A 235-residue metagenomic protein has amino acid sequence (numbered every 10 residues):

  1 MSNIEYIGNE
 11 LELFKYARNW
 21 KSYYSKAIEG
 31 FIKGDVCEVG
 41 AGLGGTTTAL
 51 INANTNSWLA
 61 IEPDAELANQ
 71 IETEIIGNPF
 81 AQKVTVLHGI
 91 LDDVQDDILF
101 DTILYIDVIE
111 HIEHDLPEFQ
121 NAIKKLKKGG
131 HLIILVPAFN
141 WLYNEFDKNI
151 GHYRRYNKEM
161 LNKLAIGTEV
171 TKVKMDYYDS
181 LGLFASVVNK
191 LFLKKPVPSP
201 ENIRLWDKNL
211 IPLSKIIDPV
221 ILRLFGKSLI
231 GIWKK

Functional and structural regions predicted by a protein language model:
M1-I106, L116-F119, S199-R204, P212-I216 (+1 more regions): Conserved N-terminal segment of class I S-adenosyl-L-methionine
K33, I51, E113, K127 (+1 more regions): Short conserved AdoMet
D107-H111: A short His-aromatic
L116-H131: A short glycine-rich, Lys/Arg-flanked "PGG" loop and its adjoining helix->strand segment in the class I
L132-R154, K158-I166: Short, glycine-/aromatic-enriched active-site segment of Class I SAM-dependent methyltransferases
V170-S180: Conserved S-adenosyl-L-methionine
G182-I211: C-terminal helical/coil "lid" or tail adjacent to the Rossmann-like core of SAM-dependent
V188-K194, L224-K235: Core SAM-dependent methyltransferase catalytic element
